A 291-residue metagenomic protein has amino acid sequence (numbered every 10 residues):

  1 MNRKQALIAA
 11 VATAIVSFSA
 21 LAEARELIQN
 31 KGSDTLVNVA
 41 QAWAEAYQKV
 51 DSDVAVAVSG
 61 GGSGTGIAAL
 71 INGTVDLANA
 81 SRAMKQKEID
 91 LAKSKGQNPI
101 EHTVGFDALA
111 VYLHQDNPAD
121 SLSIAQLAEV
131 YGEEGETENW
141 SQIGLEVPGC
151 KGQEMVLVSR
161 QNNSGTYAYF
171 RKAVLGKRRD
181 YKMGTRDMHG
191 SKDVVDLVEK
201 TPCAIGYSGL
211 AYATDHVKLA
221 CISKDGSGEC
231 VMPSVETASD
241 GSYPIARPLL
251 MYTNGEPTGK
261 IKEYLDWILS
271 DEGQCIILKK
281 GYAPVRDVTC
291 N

Functional and structural regions predicted by a protein language model:
M1, S19-A22: Glycine-centered signal
M1-A9: Bacterial N-terminal signal peptides that target proteins for export
A9-F18: Bacterial N-terminal signal peptides
E23-D107, Y112-N291: Exported/periplasmic ABC-transporter solute-binding proteins
